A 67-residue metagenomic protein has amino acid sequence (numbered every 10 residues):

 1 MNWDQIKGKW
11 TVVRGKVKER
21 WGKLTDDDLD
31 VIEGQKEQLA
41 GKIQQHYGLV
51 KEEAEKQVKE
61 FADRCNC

Functional and structural regions predicted by a protein language model:
M1-C67: Intrinsically disordered, low-complexity, hydrophilic segments
